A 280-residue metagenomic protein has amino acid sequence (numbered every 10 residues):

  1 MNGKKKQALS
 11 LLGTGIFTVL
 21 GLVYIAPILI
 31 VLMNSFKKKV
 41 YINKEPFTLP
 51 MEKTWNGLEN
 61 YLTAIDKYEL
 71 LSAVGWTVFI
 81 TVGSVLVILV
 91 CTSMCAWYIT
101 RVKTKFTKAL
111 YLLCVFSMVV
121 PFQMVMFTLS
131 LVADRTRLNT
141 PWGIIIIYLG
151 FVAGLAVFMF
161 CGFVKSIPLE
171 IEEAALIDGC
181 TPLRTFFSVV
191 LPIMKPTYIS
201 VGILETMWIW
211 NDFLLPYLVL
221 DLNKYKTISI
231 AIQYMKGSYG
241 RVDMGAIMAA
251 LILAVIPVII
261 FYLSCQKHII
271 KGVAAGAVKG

Functional and structural regions predicted by a protein language model:
M1-G280: A hydrophobic, multi-pass inner-membrane permease signature
